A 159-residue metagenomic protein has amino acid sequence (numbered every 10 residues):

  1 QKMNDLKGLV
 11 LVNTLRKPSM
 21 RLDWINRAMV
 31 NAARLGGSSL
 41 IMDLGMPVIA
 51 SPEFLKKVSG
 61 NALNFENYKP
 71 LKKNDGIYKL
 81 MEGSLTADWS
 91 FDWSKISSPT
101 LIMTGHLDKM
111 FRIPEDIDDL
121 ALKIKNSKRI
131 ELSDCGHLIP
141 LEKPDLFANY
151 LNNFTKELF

Functional and structural regions predicted by a protein language model:
Q1, D5-G36: Flexible "cap/lid" loop of the alpha/beta hydrolase fold
M3, S97-S98, N126: Active-site acidic short loop of glycosyltransferases
S19-L22, S39-S94: Conserved alpha/beta-hydrolase catalytic His-Asp/Glu region
L22-D23, I113-P114, L141-D145: Conserved strand-to-helix beginnings and helix N-cap segments that scaffold or border functional pockets
I96, I102-T104: Short beta-strand/loop motif that positions the catalytic acidic residue of the alpha/beta-hydrolase fold
S98, I113-L122: Short alpha-helix in the alpha/beta-hydrolase fold that links the catalytic acid
L107-F111: Acidic catalytic loop of the alpha/beta-hydrolase fold
S127-F159: Catalytic active-site module of serine/aspartate enzymes centered on a nucleophile-bearing elbow/loop
